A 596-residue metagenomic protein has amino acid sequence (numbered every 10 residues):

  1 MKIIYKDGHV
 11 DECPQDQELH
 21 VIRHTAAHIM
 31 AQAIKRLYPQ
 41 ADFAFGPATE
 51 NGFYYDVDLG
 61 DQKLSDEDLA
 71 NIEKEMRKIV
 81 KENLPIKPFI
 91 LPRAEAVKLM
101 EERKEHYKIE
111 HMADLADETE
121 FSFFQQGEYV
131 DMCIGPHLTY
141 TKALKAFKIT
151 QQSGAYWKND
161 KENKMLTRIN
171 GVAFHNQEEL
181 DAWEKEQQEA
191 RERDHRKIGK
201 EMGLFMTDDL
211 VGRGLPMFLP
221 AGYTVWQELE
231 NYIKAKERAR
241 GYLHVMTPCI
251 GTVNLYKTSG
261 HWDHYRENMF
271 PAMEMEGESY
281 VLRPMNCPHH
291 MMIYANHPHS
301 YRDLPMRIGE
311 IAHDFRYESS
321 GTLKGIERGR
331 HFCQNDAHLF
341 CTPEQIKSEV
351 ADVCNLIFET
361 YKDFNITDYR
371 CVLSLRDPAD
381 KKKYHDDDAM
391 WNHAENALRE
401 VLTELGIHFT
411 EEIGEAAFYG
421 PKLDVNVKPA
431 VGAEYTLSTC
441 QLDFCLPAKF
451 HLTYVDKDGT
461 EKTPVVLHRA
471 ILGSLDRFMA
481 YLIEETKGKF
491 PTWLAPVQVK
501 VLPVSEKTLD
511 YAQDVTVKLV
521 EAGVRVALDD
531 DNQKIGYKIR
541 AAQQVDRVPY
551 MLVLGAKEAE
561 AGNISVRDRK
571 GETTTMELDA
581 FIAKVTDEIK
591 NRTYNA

Functional and structural regions predicted by a protein language model:
M1-D42, E50, D56-A596: NTP/phosphate- and nucleic-acid-binding module
F45: Conserved P-loop NTP-binding catalytic core
